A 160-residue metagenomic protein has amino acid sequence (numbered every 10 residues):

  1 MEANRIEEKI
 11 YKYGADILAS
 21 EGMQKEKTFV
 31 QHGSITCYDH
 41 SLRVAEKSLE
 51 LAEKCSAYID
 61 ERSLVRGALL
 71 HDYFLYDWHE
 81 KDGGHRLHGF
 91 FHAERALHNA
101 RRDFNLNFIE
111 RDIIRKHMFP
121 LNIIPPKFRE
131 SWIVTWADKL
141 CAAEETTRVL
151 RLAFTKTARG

Functional and structural regions predicted by a protein language model:
M1-G160: Metal-dependent phosphohydrolase cores
